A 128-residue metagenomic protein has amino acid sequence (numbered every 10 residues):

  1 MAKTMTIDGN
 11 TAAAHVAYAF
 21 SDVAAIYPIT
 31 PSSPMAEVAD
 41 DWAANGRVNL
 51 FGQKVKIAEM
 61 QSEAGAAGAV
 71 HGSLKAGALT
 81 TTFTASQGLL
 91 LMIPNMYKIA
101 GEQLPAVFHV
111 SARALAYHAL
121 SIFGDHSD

Functional and structural regions predicted by a protein language model:
M1-D128: Thiamine diphosphate
